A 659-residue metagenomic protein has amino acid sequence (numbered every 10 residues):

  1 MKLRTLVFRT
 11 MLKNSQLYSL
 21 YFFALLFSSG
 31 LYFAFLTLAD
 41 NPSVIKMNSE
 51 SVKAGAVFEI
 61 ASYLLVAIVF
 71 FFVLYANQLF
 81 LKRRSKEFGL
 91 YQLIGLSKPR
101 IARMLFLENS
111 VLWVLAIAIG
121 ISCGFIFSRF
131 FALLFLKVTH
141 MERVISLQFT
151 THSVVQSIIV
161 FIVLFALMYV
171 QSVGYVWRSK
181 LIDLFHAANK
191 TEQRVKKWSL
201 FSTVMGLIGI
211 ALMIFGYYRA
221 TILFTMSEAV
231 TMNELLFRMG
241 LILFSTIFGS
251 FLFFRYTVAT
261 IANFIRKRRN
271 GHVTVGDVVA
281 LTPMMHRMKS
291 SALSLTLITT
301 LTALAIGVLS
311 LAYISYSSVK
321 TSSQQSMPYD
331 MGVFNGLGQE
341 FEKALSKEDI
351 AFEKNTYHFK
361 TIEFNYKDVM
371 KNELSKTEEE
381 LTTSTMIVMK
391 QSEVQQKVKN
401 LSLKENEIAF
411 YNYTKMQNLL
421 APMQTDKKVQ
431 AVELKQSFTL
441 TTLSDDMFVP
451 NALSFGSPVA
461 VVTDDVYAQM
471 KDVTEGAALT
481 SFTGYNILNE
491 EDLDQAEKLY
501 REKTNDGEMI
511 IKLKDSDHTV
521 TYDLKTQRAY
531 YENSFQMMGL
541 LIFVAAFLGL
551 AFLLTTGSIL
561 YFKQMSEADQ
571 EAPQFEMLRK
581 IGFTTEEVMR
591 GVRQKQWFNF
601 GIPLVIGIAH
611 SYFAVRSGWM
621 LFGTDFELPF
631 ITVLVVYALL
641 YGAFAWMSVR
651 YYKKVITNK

Functional and structural regions predicted by a protein language model:
M1-K2, R178-V195, D569-Q570, K654-K659: Short cytosolic juxtamembrane segments of multi-pass membrane proteins
S15-Y21, L105-C123, K197-G206, R590-I606: Selective transmembrane-helix segments that form parts of the transport pathway or gating/packing helices in multipass
Q16-F22, A34-L64, F80-K82, L90-Y91 (+6 more regions): Peri-transmembrane interface segments
S19, F23-A24, G30-A34, I159-L164 (+3 more regions): Alpha-helical transmembrane segments, especially those used as permease/efflux helices and single-pass anchors
S29-N41, Y75-L79, K86, V111-M141 (+5 more regions): Small-residue-rich transmembrane alpha-helices
I60-A67, F72, F149-A166, E234-S250 (+2 more regions): Alpha-helical transmembrane segments
S322, Y329-F334, E340-L554: Basic-flanked hydrophobic alpha-helices used for secretion and membrane insertion
